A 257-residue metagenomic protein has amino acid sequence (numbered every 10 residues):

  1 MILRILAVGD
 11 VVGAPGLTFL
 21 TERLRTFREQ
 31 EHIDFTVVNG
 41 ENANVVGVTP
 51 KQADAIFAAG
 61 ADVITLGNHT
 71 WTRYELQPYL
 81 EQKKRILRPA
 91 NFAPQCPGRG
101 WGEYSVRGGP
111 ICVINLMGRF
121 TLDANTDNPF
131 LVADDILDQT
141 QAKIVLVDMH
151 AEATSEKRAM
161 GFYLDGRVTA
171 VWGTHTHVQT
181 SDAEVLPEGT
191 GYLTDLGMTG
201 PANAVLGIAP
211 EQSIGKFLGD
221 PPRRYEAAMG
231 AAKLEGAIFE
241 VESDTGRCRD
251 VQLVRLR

Functional and structural regions predicted by a protein language model:
M1-R257: Acidic, metal/ion-coordinating pockets
